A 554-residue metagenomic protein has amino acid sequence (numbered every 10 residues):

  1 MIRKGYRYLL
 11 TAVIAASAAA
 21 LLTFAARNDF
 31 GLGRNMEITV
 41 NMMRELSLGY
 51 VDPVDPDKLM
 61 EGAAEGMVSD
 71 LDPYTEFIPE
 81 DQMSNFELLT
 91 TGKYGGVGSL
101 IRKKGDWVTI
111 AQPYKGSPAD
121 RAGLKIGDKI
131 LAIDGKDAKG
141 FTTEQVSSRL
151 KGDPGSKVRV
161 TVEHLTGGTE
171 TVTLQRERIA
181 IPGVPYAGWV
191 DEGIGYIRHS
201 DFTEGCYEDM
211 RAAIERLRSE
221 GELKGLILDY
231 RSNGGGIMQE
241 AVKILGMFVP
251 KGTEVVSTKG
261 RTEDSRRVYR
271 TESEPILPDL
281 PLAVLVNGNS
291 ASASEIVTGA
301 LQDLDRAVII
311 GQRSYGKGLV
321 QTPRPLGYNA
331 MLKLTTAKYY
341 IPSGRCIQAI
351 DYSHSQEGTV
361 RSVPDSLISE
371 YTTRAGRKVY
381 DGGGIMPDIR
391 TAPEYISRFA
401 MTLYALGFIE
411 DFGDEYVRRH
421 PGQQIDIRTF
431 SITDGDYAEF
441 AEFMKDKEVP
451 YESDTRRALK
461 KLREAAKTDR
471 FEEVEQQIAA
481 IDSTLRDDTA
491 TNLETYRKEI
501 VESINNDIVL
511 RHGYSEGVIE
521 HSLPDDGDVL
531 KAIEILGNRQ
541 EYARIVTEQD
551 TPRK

Functional and structural regions predicted by a protein language model:
M1-G5: Short, Lys/Arg-rich N-terminal segment immediately upstream of the first membrane anchor
L9-F24: Hydrophobic membrane-insertion alpha-helices, especially the h-region of bacterial N-terminal signal peptides
L22-N35, T39, M43-V51, D55-P56 (+5 more regions): Cleft-lining beta-strand/loop regions that shape enzyme active-site pockets
Y50-A111, G155-R159, E163-Y186, L523-I533 (+1 more regions): Extended, small/polar residue-biased N-terminal targeting/export presequences and adjacent propeptide/linker tracts
Q112, F141, T173, T335 (+3 more regions): Short linear motifs in exposed loops
A293, D305, I310-Q312, G316-R377 (+1 more regions): Polar, glycine-rich mid-to-C-terminal structural blocks that act as macromolecule-binding/assembly scaffolds
C346-I347, D351-K554: Conserved functional hotspot residues or short segments at active or partner-binding sites across diverse domains
